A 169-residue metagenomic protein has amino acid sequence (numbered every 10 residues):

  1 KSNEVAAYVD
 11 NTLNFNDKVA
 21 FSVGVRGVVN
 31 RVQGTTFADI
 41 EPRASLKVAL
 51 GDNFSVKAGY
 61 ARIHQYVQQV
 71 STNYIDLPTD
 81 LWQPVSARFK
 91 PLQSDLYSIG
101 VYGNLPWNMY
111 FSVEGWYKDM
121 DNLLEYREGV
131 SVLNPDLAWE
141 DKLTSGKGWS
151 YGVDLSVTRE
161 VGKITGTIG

Functional and structural regions predicted by a protein language model:
K1, A6-Y8, S86, K90 (+1 more regions): Outer membrane beta-barrel strand-and-loop segments of large Gram-negative receptors, especially TonB-dependent
K1-S55, Q65-V67, S71-P78: Signature of Gram-negative outer-membrane beta-barrel scaffolds
S2-A7, G27-R31, T36-P42, Y60-H64 (+3 more regions): Transmembrane beta-barrel architecture of outer-membrane proteins
F15, G27, L50, R62 (+3 more regions): Short beta-strand segments enriched in hydrophobic/aromatic residues within well-folded beta-rich domains
K18-F21, N53-V56, W107-F111, K163-T167: Repeated loop/turn-to-beta-strand initiation elements of outer-membrane beta-barrel proteins
V23-V29, A58-R62, D80, V113-Y117 (+1 more regions): Transmembrane beta-barrel strands of outer-membrane/channel proteins
D52-Y97, Y117-E140: Surface-exposed extracellular loop regions of Gram-negative outer-membrane beta-barrel proteins, predominantly
